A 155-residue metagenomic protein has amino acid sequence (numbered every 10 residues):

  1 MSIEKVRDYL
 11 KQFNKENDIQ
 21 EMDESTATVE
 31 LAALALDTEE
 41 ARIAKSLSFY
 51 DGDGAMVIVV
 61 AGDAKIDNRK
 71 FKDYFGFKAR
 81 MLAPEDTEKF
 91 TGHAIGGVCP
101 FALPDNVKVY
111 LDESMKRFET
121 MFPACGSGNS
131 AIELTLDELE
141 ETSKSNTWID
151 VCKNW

Functional and structural regions predicted by a protein language model:
M1-W155: Extended, low-hydrophobicity, polar/charged segments
